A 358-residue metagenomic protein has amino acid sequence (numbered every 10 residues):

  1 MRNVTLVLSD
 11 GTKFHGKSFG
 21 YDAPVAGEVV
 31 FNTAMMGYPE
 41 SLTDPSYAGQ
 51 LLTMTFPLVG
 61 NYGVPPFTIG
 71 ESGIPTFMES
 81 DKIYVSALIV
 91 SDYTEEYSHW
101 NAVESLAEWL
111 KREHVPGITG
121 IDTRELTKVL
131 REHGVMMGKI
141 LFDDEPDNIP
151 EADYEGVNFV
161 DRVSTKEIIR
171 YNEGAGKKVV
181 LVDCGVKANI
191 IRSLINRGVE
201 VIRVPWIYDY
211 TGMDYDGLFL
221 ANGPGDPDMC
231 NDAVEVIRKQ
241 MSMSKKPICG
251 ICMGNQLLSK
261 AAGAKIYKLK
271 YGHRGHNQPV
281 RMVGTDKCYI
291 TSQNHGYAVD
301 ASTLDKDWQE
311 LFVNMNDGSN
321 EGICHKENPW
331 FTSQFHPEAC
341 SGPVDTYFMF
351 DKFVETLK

Functional and structural regions predicted by a protein language model:
M1-I207, P227, E235, C340 (+1 more regions): RNA-binding accessory domains that recognize and position tRNA/RNA substrates
T5, P279-R281, L311, G322: Residue-level detector of beta-strand face positions
P116, K178, P247-C249, K265 (+1 more regions): Proline-centered loop/turn at the N-terminus of a beta-strand
K178-D183, T291-S292, F331-F335: Active-site-proximal beta-strand elements of phosphoester/diester hydrolases
M213-L218: Short acidic/histidine-rich motifs immediately flanking catalytic phosphotransfer sites in two-component signaling
N222-A298, G342-T356: Cysteine-nucleophile active-site neighborhood
K287-E327: Catalytic beta-strand/loop cores that center a nucleophilic Ser/Cys/Thr and support acyl-enzyme chemistry
G322-K358: A glycine-centered loop/beta-turn motif at secondary-structure junctions
